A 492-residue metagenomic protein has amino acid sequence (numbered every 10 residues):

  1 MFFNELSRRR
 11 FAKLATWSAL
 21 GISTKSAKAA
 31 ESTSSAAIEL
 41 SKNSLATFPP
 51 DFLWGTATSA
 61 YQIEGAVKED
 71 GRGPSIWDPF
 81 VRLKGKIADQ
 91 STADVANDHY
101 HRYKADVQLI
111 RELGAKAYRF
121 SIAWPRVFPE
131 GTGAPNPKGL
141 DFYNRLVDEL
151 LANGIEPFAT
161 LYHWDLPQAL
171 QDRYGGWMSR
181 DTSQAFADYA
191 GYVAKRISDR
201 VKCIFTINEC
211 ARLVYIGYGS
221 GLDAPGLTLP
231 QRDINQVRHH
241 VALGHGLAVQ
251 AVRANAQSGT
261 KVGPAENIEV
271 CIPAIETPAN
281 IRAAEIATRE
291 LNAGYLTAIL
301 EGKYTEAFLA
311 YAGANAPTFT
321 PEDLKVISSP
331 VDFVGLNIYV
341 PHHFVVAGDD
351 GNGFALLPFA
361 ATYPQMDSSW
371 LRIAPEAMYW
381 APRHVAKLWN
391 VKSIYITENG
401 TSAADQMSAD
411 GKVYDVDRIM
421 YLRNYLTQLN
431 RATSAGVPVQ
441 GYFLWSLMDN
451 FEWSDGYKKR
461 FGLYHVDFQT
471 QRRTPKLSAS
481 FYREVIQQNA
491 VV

Functional and structural regions predicted by a protein language model:
M1-A19: N-terminal secretory signal peptides and thylakoid transit peptides that target proteins across membranes
S7, T16, P49, H99 (+2 more regions): Short N-terminal amphipathic alpha-helix/helix-capping patch enriched in small hydrophobics with frequent Ser/Thr
S7-A12, A105, N208, V331: Residue-level micro-sites within transmembrane alpha helices that shape and flank functional polar/acidic positions
R10, G114, G154: Conserved functional loop/turn residues at catalytic and ligand-binding sites
S23-S26: C-terminal segment of classical bacterial N-terminal signal peptides
S34-K84, E130-G131, L140-V492: Active-site region of glycoside hydrolase catalytic domains
G65-Y143: Active-site-adjacent substrate/metal-binding segments within catalytic domains of carbohydrate-active enzymes
